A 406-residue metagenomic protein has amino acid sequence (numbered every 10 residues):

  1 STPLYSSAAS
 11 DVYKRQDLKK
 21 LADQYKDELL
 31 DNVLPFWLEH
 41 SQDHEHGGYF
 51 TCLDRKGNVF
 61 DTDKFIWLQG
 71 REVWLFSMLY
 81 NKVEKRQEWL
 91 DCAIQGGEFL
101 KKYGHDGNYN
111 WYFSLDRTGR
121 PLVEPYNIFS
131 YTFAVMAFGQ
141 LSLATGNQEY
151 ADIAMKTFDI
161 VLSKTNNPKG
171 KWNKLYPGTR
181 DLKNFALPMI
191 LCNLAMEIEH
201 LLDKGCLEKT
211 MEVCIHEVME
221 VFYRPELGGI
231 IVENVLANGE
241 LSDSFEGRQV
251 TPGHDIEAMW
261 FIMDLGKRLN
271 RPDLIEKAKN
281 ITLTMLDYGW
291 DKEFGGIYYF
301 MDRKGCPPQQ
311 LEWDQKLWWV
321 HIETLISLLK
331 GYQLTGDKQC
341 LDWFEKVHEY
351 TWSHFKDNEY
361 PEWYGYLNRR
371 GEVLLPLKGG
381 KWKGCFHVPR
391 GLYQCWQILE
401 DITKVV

Functional and structural regions predicted by a protein language model:
S1-Y13: Single conserved hydrophobic/aromatic residue that forms the stacking wall/gate of nucleotide- or nucleobase-binding
S10, K14-V406: Glycan-recognition and catalytic cores of secretory/periplasmic carbohydrate-active enzymes
